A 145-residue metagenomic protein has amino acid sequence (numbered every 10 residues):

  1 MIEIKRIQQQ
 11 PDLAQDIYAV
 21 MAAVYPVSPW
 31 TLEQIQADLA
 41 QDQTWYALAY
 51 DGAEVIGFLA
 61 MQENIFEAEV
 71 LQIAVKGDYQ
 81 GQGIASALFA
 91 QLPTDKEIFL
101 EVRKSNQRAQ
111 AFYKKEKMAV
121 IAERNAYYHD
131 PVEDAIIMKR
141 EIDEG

Functional and structural regions predicted by a protein language model:
I2-I4: Extreme N-terminal starter segment of soluble prokaryotic enzymes
R6-D78, S86-Q91, E141-E144: Acetyl-CoA-dependent GNAT
A68, D95-E97, A135: Structural motif
K76-D78, Q82, K104-S105: Active-site acidic-Proline motif in GNAT/NAT acetyltransferases
A85, F89, N106-A109, A126-P131: Short glycine/proline-centered loop/turn elements that form peptide/ligand docking sites
F89, T94-N106: Conserved GNAT acetyl-CoA-binding A-motif
F99-R103, A119-I136: Conserved catalytic-core motifs of GNAT/GCN5-like acyltransferases
Y113, M118, M138: Conserved active-site tyrosine of GNAT-family acetyltransferases
